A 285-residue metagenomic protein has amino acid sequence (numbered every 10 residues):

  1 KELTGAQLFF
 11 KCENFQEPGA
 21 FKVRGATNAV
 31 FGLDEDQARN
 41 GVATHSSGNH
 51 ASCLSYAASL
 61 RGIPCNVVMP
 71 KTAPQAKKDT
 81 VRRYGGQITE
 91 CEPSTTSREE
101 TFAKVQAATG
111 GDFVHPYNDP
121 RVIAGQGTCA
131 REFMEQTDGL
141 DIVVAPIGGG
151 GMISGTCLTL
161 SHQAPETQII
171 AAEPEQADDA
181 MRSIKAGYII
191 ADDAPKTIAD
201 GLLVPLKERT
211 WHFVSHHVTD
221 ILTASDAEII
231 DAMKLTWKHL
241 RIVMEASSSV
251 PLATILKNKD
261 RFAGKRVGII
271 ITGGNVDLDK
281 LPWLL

Functional and structural regions predicted by a protein language model:
K1-L285: PLP-dependent amino-acid enzyme catalytic core
